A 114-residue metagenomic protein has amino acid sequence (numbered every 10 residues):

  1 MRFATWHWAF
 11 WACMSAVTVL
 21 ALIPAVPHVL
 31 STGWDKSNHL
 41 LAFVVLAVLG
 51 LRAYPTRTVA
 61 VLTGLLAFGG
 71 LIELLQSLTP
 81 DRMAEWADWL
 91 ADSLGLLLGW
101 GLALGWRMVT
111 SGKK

Functional and structural regions predicted by a protein language model:
M1-P24, A87-K114: Terminal transmembrane helix and immediately flanking juxtamembrane interfaces of multi-pass membrane proteins
M1-V48, L65: "…centered on the first transmembrane helix and the immediately adjacent amphipathic helix/loop
A4-W8, Y54-L62, E85-W86: Membrane-helix interface segments
S15-T18, V48-L49, G70, L74 (+1 more regions): Alpha-helical transmembrane segments of multipass membrane proteins
L30-K36, I72-L90, L94-L97: Interfacial helix-loop-helix junctions of multi-pass membrane proteins
L41-T56, L96-W106: Membrane-interfacial alpha-helical segments at the cytosolic side of multi-pass membrane proteins
L46, A53-I72, Q76: Membrane-embedded catalytic cores of phosphoryl/pyrophosphoryl-handling enzymes
Y54-T58, L75, T79, M83 (+2 more regions): Membrane-interfacial segments
